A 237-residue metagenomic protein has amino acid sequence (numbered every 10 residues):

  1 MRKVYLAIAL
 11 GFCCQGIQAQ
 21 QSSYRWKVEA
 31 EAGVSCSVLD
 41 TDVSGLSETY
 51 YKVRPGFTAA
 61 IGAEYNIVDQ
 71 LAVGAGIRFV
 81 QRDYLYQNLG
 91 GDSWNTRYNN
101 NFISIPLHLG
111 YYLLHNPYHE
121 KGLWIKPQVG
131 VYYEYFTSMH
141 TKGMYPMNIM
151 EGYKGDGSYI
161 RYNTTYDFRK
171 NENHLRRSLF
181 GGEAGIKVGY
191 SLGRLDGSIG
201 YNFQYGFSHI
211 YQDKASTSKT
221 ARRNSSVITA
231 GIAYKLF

Functional and structural regions predicted by a protein language model:
M1-K27, I228-F237: Bacterial Sec-dependent N-terminal signal peptides
Q20-A60: Short glycine/proline- and aromatic-enriched beta-strand/turn motifs that initiate or cap beta-hairpins
Q20-W26, D69-Q70, L114-W124, H140 (+2 more regions): Short loop/turn motifs that connect adjacent beta-strands in outer-membrane beta-barrel proteins
A30-V34, F57-Y65, I77-F79, I105-Y111 (+4 more regions): Residues on the lipid-exposed face of transmembrane beta-strands in outer-membrane beta-barrel proteins
V38-R54, Q81-I103, Y135-L179, F207-T229: Extracellular/periplasm-exposed beta-strand and loop segments of Gram-negative cell-envelope proteins, dominated by
R54-T58, V68-A72, N100-P106, W124-K126 (+1 more regions): Short connector loops at helix/strand junctions that flank enzyme active sites, especially segments positioning acidic
R97-M139, G143: Hydrophobic, well-structured mid-protein blocks that either form specific transmembrane helices
G189-Q212: Extended, basic/helix-rich recognition subdomains
